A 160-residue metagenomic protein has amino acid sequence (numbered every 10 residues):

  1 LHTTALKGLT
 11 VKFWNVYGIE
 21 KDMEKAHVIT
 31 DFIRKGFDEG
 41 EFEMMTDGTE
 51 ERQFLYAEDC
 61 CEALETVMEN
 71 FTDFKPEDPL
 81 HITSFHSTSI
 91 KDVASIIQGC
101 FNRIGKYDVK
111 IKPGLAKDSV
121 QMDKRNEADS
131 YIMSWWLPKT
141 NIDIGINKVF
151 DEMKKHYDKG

Functional and structural regions predicted by a protein language model:
L1-I19, T30: Conserved beta-loop-beta element that borders a ligand/cofactor-binding pocket
L1-T3, A26-I29, L80-T83: Short, charge-rich amphipathic segments
T10, D22-A26, P76, K91: Non-catalytic, surface-exposed connector residues within folded enzymatic/regulatory domains
I19-K21, S130: Short beta-loop-alpha junction of Rossmann-like oxidoreductase domains
K21-D22, G48: Conserved catalytic-core motifs of eukaryotic protein kinase domains, centered on the activation segment
D22, A26-T30, Q53-F54, S87: Short-chain dehydrogenase/reductase
V28, F32, E127-A128: Activation loop
G36-G160: C-terminal substrate-binding subdomain of Rossmann-fold SDR/epimerase-dehydratase oxidoreductases
